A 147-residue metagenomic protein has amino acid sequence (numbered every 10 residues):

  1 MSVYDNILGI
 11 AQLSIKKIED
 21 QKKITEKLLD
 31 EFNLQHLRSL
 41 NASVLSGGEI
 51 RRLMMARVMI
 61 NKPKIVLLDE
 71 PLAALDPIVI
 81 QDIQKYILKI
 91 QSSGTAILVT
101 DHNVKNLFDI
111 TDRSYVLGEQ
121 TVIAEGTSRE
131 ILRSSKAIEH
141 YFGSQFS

Functional and structural regions predicted by a protein language model:
L8, E19-L37: Conserved ABC ATPase "signature" region
N41-L45, E49: Conserved ABC ATPase signature
M55: Hydrophobic anchor residue at the start of the ABC signature
K62: Conserved catalytic motifs of ABC-family nucleotide-binding domains
V66-E70: Catalytic Walker B motif of ABC-type/P-loop ATPase nucleotide-binding domains
L107-D109: A short, surface-exposed alpha-helical micro-motif characterized by mixed small hydrophobic and charged/polar residues
